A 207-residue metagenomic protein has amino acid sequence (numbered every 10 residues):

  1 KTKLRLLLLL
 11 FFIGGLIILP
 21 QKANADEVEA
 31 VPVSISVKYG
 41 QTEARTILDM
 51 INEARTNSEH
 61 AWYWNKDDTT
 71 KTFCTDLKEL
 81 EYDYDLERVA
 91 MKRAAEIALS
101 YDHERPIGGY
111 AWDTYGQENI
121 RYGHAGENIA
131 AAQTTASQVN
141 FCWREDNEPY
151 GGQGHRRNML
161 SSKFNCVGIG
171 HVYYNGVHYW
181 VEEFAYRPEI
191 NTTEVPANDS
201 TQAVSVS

Functional and structural regions predicted by a protein language model:
K1-L8: Bacterial N-terminal signal peptides that target proteins for export
F12-I17, R55: Hydrophobic core
I17-E27: Sec-dependent signal peptide cleavage junction
D26-E118, R156, S162-V167: Short, well-ordered surface patches within globular domains
K92-E96, H103-P188: A well-ordered secondary-structure block
Y186-V206: Short, compositionally biased P/S/T/A/G/V-rich stretches that sit at domain boundaries
